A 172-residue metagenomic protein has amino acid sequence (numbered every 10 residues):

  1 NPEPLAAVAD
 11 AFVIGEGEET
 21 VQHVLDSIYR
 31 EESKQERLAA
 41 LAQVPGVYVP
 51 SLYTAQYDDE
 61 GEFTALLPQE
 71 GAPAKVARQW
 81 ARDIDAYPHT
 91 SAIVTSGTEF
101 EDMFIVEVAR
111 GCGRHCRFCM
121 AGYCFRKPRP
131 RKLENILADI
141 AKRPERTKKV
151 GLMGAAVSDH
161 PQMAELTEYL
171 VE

Functional and structural regions predicted by a protein language model:
N1-Q69: Glycine-rich beta-alpha loop elements in corrinoid/cobalamin-binding modules across cobalamin-dependent enzymes
P2-P4, P45, P50, P68 (+5 more regions): Proline-rich intrinsically disordered, low-complexity coils
E3, E16-E19, E31-E32, E36 (+8 more regions): Glutamate identity and glutamate-enriched acidic tracts
V8, V13, V21-V24, V44-V49 (+6 more regions): Extended aliphatic helical segments
V8-A11, K34, A74, E99 (+2 more regions): A general structural-boundary detector
V49-T54, D58, F63-M103: Ferredoxin-type iron-sulfur electron-transfer modules and their immediate structural context
R82-E172: Radical SAM [4Fe-4S] cluster-binding motif and immediate context
